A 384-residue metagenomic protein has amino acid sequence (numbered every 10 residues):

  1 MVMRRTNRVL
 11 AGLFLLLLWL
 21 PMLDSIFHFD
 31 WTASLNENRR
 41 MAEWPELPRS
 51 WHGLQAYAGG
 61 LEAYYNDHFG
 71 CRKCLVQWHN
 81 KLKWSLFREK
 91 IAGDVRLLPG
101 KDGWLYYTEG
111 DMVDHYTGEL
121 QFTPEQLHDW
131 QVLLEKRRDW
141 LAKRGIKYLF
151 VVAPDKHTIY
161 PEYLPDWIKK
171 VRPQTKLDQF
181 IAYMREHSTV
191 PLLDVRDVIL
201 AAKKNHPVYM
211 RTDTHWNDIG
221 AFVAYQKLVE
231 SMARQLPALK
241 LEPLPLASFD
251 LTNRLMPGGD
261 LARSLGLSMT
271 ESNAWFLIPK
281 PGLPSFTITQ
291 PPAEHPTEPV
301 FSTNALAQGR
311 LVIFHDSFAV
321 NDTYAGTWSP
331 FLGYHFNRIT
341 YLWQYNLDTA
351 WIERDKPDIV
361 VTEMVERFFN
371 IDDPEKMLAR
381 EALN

Functional and structural regions predicted by a protein language model:
M1-N384: Extracellular glycan-modifying ectodomains
